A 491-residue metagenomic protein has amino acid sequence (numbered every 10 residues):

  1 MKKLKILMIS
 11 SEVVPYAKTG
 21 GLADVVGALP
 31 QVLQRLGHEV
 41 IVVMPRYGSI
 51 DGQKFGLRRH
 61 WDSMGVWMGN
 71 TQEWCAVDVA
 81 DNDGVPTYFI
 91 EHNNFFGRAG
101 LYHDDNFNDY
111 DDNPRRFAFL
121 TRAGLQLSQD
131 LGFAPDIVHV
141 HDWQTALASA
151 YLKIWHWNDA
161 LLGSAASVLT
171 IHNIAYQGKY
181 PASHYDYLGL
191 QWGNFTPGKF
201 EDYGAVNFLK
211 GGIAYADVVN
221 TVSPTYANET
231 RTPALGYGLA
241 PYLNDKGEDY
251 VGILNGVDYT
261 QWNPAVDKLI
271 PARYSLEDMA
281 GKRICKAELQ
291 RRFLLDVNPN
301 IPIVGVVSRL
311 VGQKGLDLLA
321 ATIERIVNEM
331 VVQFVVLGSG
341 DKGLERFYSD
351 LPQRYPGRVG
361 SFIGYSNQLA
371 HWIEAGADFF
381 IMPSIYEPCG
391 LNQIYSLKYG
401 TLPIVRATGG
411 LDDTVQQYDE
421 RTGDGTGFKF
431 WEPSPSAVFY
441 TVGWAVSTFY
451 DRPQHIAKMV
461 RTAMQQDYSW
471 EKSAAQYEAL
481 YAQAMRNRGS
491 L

Functional and structural regions predicted by a protein language model:
M1-L491: Catalytic cores of nucleotide-sugar-dependent glycosyltransferases that transfer UDP/GDP/TDP-activated
